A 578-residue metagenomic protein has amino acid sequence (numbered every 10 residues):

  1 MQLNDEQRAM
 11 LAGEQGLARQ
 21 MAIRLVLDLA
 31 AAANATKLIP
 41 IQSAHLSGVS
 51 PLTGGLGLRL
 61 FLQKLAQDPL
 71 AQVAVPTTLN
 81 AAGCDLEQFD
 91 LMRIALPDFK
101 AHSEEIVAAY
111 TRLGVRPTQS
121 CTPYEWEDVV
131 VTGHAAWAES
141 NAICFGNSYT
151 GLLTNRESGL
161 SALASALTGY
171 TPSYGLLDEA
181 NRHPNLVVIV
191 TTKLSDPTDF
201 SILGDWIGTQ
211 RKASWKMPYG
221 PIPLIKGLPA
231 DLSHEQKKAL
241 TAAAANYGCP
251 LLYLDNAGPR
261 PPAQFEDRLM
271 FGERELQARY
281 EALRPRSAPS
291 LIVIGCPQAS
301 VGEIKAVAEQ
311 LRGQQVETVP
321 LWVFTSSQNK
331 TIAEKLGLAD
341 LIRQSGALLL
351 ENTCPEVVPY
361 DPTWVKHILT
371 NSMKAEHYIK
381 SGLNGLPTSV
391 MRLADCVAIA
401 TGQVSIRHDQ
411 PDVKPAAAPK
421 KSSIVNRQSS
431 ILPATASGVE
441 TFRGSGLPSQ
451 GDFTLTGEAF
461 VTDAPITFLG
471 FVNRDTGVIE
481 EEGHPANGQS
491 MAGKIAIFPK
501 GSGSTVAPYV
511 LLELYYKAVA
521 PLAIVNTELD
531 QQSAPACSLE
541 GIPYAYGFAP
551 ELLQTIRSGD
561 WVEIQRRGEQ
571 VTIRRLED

Functional and structural regions predicted by a protein language model:
M1-A416, E481, S502, V506: Non-transmembrane, aqueous-exposed alpha-helical and coiled segments at domain scale
S290, K420-S422, G493: Generic secretory/membrane-interface signal
S290-L291, V425, E563: Solvent-exposed, well-ordered amphipathic alpha-helical segments that flank/support binding or catalytic loops
E303, E309-L383, G438-T572: Feature captures the catalytic cores and cofactor-binding loops of soluble hydro-lyases/lyases that act on carboxylate
I406, Q410-S437, D578: Short, basic, low-complexity termini and linkers enriched in Ser/Thr/Gly/Pro that act as targeting/leader peptides
